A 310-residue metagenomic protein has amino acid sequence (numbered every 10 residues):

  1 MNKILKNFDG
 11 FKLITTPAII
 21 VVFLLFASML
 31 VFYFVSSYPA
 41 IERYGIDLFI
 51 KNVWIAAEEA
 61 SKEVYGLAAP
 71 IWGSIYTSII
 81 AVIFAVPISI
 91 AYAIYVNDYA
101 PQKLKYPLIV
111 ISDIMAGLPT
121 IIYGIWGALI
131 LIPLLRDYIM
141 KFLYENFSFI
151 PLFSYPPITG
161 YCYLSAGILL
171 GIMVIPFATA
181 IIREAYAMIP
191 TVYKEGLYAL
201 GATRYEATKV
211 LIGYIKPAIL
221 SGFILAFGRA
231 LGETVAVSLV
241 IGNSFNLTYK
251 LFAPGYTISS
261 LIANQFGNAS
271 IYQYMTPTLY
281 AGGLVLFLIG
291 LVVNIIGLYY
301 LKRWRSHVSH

Functional and structural regions predicted by a protein language model:
K3, A81-S112, I125, P133 (+2 more regions): Transmembrane-helix boundary motif in ABC transporter permease subunits
A27-E63, F245-F252: Short membrane-interfacial helix/loop motifs at transmembrane-helix boundaries
R43-Y65, Y123-I172: Membrane-interfacial helix termini and adjacent extracytoplasmic/periplasmic loops of multi-pass transporters
Y65-Y95, F223: Transmembrane alpha-helix signature in integral membrane proteins
Y92-Y95, I150-P151, Y155-A199, F223: Membrane-cytosol interface at the C-terminal ends of specific transmembrane alpha-helices in multi-pass membrane
I114, L118, I181, I189 (+2 more regions): Transmembrane alpha-helices
R183-A187, T191, G267-H310: C-terminal transmembrane helix and the adjacent membrane-cytosol boundary/short C-terminal tail of inner/organellar
F227-Y272: Glycine-rich helix-loop "coupling/hinge" segments at transmembrane-helix boundaries in multipass transporters
